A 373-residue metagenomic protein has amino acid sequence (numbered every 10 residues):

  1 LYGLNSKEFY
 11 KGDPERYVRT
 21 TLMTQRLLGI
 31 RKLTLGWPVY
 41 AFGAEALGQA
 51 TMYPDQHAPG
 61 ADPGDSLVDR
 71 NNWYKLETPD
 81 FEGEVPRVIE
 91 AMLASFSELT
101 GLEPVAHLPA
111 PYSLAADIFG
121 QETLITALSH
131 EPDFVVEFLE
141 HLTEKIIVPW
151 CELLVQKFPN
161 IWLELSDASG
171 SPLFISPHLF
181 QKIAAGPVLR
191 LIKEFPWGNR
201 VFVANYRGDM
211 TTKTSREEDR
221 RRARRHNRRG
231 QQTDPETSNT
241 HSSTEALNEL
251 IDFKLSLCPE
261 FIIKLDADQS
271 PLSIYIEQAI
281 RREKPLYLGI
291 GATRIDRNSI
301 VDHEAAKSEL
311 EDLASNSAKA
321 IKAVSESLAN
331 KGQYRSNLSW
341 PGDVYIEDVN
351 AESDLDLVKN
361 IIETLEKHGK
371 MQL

Functional and structural regions predicted by a protein language model:
L1-K11, R31, L35, T78-L373: Active-site loop segments of alpha/beta catalytic cores
G3, E8-G43: Segments that shape or occlude catalytic/ligand-binding pockets
Y40-A44, M52, V203: A sequence-level detector of short, solvent-exposed, charge-rich linear segments
A44-E45, N298: Short Asp/Glu-rich motifs
E45-G60, S113-A127: Aromatic- and acidic-residue-enriched segments that line the glycan-binding/catalytic groove of carbohydrate-active
A58-M92: A gly/proline- and charged-residue-enriched helix-loop-helix capping module
